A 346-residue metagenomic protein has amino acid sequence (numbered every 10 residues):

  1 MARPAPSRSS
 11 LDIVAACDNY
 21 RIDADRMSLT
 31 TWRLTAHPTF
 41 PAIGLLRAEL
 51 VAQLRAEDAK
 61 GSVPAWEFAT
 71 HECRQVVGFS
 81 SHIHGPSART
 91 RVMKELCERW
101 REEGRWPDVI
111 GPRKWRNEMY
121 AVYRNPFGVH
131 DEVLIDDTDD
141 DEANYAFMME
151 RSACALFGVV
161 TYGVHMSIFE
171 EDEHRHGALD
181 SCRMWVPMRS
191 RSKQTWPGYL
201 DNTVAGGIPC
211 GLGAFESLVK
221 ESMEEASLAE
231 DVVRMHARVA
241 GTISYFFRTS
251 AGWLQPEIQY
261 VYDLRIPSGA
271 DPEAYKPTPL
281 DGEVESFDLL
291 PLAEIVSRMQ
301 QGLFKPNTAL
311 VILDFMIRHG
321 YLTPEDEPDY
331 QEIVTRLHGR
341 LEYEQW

Functional and structural regions predicted by a protein language model:
M1-Y199, G207-K220, L228-A274, P279-V284 (+2 more regions): N-terminal leader/linker segments that precede catalytic domains of diphosphate-processing enzymes
L289: Short aromatic/basic micro-patch
